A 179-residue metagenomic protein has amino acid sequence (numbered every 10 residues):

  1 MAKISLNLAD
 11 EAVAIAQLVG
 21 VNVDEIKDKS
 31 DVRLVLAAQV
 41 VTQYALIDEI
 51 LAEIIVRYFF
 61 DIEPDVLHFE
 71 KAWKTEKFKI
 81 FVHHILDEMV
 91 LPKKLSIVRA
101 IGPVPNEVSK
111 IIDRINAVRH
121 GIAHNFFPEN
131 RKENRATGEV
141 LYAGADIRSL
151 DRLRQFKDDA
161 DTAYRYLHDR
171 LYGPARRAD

Functional and structural regions predicted by a protein language model:
M1-R99, P103-A117, G121-R135, D151-D179: Amphipathic alpha-helical interface elements
G138-E139: Conserved C-terminal helix/linker of AAA+ ATPases
G144-L150: Internal interaction segment
